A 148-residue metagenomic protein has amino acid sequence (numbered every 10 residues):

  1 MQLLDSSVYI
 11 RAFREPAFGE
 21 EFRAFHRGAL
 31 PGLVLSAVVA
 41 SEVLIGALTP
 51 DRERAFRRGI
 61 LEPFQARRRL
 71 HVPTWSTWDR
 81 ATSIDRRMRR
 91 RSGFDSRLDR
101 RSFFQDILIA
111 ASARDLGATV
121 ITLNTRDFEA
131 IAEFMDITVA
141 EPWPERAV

Functional and structural regions predicted by a protein language model:
M1, A110-V148: Acidic, PIN/NYN-like endoribonuclease modules and their adjacent C-terminal/linker elements
M1, L30-L33, A66-R69, R114-T119: Short active-site oxyanion
M1-V39, I45-E62, R146-V148: Short, well-structured N-terminal submotif of metal-dependent ribonuclease cores
V8-Y9, V39, T77, I109 (+1 more regions): Alpha-helix capping/helix-boundary segments
R23, G59-D79, F128: Generic detector of contiguous secondary-structure segments
R67-L98: Acidic catalytic patch
